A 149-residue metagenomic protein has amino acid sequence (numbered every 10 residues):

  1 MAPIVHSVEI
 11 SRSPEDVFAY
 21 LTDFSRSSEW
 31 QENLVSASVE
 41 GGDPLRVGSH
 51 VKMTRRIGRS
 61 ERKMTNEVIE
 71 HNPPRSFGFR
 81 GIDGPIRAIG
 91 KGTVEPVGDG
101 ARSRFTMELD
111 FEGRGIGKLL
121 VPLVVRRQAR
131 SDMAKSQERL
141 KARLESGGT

Functional and structural regions predicted by a protein language model:
M1-R46, R139: Hydrophobic ligand-binding cavity/cleft-lining segments
P3-V5, E61-T65, R87-K91: Short, surface-exposed coil-to-beta transition loops
S7-S11, S38, T54, E67 (+3 more regions): Generic structural detector for well-ordered beta-strands
P14-E15, G42, I69-P74, T93-R104: A short, structured loop/turn motif at beta-sheet edges
V39, K141-T149: Short, highly charged C-terminal tails/helix-capping segments
S49-R56, F77-D83: Short beta-strand segments that buttress and anchor functional surface loops
R56-R62, G113-I116: Short, cysteine-centered beta-strand-loop-beta hairpins and adjacent loop/turn segments enriched in charged/polar
R80-K135: Beta-strand/loop substructures that line and gate deep hydrophobic ligand-binding cavities in soluble
